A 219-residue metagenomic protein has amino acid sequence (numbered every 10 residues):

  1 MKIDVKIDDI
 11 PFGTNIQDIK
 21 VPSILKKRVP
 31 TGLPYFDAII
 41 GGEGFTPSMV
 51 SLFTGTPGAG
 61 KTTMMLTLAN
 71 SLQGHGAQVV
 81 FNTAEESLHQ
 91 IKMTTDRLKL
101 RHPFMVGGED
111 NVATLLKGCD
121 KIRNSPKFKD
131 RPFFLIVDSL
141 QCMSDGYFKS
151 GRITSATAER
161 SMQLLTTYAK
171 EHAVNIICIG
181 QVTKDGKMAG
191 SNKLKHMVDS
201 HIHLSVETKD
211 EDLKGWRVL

Functional and structural regions predicted by a protein language model:
K2-R101, L116-N124, K129: The Walker A/P-loop phosphate-binding site
F36, F53, I91, D138 (+3 more regions): Conserved RecA-like P-loop NTPase ATPase core
P57-A59, E85-H89, R97, D110-T114 (+5 more regions): Conserved nucleotide-binding/hydrolysis micro-motifs of P-loop NTPases
Q78, P103, D130-F134, E171-C178: Loop/turn-to-beta-strand initiation segments
P103-E109, D145-E159: Flexible beta-alpha connector loops of hexameric P-loop NTPases
F128-S150: Conserved P-loop NTPase "ATPase switch" module shared by AAA+ and STAND
E159, Q163-L219: Phosphate-binding/switch region of NTP-binding enzymes
